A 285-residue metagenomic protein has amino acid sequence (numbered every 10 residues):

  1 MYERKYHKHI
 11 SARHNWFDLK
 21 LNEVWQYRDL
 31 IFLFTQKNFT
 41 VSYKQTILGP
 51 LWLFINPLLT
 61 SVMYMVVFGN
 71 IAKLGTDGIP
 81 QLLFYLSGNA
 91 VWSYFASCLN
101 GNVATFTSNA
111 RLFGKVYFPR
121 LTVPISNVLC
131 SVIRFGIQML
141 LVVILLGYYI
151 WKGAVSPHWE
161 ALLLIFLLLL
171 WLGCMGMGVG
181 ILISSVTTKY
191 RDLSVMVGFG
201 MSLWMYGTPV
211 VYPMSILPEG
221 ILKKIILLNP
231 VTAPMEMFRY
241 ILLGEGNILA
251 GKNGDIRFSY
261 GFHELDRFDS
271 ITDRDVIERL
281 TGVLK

Functional and structural regions predicted by a protein language model:
M1-K285: Hydrophobic transmembrane alpha-helices and immediately adjacent juxtamembrane helices of multi-pass inner-membrane
